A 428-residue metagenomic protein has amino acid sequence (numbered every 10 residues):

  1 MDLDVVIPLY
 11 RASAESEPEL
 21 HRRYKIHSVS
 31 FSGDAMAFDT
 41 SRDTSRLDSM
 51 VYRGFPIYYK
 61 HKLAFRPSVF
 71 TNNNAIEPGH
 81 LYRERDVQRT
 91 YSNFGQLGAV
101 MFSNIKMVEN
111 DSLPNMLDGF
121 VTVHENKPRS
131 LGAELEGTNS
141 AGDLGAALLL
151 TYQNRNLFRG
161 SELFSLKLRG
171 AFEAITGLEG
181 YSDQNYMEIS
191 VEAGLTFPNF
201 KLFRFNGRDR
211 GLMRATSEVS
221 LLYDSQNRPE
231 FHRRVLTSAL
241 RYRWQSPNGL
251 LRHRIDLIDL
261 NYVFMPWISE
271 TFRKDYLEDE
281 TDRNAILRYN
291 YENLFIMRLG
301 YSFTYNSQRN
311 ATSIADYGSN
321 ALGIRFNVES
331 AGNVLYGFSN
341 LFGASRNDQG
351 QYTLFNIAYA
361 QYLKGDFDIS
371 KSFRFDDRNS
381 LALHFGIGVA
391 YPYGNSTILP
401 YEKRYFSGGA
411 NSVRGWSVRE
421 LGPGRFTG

Functional and structural regions predicted by a protein language model:
M1-N139, R169, A174, R208 (+2 more regions): Periplasmic polypeptide-binding modules associated with outer-membrane biogenesis and secretion
R42-R46, T138-A141, R254-G428: C-terminal outer-membrane beta-barrel translocator/porin domains of Gram-negative envelope proteins and their
N74, M107, R129-N139, L148-L150 (+5 more regions): Transmembrane beta-strand segments that form the barrel wall of outer-membrane beta-barrel proteins
L97-V100, N126-P128, L157-R159, E188 (+5 more regions): Outer-membrane beta-barrel channels and translocator barrels
N115, L144-L148, N185-V191, A215 (+5 more regions): Residues that define the transmembrane beta-barrel architecture of outer-membrane proteins
N115-L117, K127-L131, A146, G160-F164 (+7 more regions): Outer-envelope beta-barrel architecture signal
L148-N154, V191-F197, L221-Y223, S238-W244 (+3 more regions): Residues on the lipid-exposed face of transmembrane beta-strands in outer-membrane beta-barrel proteins
N185-D275, D279: Transmembrane beta-barrel wall of Gram-negative outer-membrane proteins
